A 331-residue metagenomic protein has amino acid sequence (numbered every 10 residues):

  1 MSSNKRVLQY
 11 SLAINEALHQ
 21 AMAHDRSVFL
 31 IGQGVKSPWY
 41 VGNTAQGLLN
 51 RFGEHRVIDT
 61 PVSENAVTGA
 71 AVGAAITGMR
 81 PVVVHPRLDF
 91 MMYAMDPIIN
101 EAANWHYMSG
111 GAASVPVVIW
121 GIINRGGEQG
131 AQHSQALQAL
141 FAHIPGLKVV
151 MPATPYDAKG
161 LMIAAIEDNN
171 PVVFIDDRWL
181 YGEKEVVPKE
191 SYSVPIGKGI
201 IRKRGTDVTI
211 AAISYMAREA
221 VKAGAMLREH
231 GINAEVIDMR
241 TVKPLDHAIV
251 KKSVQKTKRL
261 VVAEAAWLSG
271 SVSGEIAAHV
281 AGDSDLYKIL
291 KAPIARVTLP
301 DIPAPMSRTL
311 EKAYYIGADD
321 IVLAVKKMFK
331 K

Functional and structural regions predicted by a protein language model:
M1-P171, I175, K312: Thiamine diphosphate
V35, V41-G47, R51, A113-V115 (+2 more regions): Thiamine diphosphate
